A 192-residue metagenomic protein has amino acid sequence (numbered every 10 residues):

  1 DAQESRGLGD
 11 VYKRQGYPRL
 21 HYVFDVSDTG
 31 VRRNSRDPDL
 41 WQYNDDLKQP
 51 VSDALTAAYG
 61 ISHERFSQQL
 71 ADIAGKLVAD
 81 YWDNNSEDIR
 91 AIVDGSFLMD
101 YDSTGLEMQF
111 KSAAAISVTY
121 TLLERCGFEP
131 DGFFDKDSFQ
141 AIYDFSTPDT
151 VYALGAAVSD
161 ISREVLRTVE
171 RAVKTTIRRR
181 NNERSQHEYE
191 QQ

Functional and structural regions predicted by a protein language model:
D1, Q191-Q192: Acidic interaction surfaces
D1-Y12: Single conserved hydrophobic/aromatic residue that forms the stacking wall/gate of nucleotide- or nucleobase-binding
G7, E190-Q191: Alpha-helical and His/Cys-centered functional microenvironments
V11, F24-V26, Y189: Intrinsically disordered, low-complexity segments enriched in polar/charged small residues
P18, V23-C126, P130-G132, A141-I142: Active-site-flanking segments in enzyme catalytic domains
L106-Q109, Y120-Y189: Long, well-structured alpha-helical subdomains associated with metal-dependent extracellular/ecto-lumenal hydrolases
